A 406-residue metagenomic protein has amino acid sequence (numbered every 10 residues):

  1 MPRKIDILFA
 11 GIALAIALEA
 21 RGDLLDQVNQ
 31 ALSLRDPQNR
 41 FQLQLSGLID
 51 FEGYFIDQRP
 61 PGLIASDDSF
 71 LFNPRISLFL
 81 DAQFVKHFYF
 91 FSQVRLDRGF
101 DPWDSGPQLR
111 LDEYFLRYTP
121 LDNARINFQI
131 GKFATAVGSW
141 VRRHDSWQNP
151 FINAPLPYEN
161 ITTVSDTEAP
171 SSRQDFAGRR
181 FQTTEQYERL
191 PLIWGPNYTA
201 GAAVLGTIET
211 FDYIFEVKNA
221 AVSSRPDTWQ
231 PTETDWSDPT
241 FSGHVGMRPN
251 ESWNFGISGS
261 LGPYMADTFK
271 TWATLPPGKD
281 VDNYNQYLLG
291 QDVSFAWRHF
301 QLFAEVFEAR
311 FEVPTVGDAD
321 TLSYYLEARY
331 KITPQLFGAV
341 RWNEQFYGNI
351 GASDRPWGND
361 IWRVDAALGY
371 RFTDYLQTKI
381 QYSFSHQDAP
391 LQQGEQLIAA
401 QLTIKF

Functional and structural regions predicted by a protein language model:
M1-L8: Bacterial N-terminal signal peptides that target proteins for export
A20-G22: Boundary at the C-terminal end of the N-terminal hydrophobic targeting segment
L24-L25, D57-A65, D104, F115-Y118 (+3 more regions): Outer-membrane beta-barrel pore domains
A31-I56, A65-S223, S237-S242, G246-N254 (+3 more regions): Outer membrane beta-barrel
I193, T234, G317: Glycine- and other small-residue-rich loops at beta-strand/loop junctions that grip anionic moieties
I214-D238, D388, G394-Q401: C-terminal/domain-terminus segments
